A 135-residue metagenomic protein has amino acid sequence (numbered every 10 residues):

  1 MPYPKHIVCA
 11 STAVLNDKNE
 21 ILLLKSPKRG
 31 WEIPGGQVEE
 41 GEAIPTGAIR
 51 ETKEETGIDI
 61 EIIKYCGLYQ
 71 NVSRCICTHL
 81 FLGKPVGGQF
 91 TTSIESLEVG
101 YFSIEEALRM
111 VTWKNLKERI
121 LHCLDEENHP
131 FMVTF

Functional and structural regions predicted by a protein language model:
M1-I21: Conserved N-terminal beta-strand and adjoining loop/helix that marks the start of the Nudix/MutT-like hydrolase domain
V8, P34, E95: Exposed loop/turn and edge beta-strand positions of beta-sandwich/beta-sheet ligand-binding modules
V14-L15, L23, G83, Y101: Conserved hydrophobic "DFG−1" position in protein kinase catalytic cores
L15-E20, K28-G30, V72-R74, P85-Q89: Short, charged/polar surface micro-motifs in flexible loops or helix N-caps
N16-E54: Conserved Nudix-box catalytic region and its N-terminal flanking loop in Nudix hydrolases and closely related
V38-E61, N71-C123, F135: Unchanged
I63-G67: Conserved S-adenosyl-L-methionine
